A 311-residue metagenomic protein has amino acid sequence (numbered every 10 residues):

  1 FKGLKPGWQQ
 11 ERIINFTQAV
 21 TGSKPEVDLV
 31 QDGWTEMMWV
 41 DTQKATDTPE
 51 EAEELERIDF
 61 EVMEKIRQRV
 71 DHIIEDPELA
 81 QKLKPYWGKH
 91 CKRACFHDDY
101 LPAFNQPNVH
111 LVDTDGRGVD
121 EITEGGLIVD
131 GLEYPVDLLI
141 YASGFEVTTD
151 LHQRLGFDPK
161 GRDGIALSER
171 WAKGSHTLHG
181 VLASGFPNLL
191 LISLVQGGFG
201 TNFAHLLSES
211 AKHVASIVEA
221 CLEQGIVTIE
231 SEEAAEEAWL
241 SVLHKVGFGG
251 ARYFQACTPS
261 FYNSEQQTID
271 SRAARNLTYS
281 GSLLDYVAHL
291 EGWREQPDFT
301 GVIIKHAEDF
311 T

Functional and structural regions predicted by a protein language model:
F1-T311: N-terminal FAD-binding dinucleotide-binding subdomain shared by FAD-dependent oxidases/monooxygenases
